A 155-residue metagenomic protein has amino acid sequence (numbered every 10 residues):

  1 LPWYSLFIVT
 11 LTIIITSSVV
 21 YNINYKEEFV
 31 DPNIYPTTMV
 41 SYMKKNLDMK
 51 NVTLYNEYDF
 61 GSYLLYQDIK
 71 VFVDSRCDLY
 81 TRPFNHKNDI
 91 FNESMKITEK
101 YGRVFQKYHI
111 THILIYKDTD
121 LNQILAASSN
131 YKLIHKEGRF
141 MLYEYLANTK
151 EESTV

Functional and structural regions predicted by a protein language model:
L1-N46, G61-S62, Q67, C77-L79 (+2 more regions): Membrane-proximal, lumen/periplasm-facing interface regions of secretory-pathway glyco- and lipid-modifying enzymes
L11-T12, A127, T154: Compositionally biased, intrinsically disordered low-complexity segments
S41, K45, N51, Q106 (+1 more regions): Polar/charged alpha-helical tracts
N46-F84, I110-D118, Y143: Short periplasmic/luminal acceptor-recognition loop of GT-C membrane glycosyltransferases, typified by
Q67, A127-S128, L146: Residue-level signal for well-ordered alpha-helical positions
N85-L142: Periplasmic/luminal catalytic loop of GT-C fold multi-pass membrane glycosyltransferases that transfer sugars from
N148-T154: Short, charged/polar, Gly/Pro-enriched secondary-structure boundary elements
